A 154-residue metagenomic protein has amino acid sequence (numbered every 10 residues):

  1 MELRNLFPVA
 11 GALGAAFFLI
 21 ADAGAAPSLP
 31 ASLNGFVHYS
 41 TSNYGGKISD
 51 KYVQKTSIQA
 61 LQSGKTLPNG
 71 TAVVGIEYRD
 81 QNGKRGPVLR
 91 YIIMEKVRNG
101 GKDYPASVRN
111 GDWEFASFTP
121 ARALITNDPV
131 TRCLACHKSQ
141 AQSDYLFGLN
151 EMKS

Functional and structural regions predicted by a protein language model:
M1-A10, Y91: Bacterial N-terminal signal peptides that target proteins for export
A10-F18: Bacterial N-terminal signal peptides
A21-A25: Boundary at the C-terminal end of the N-terminal hydrophobic targeting segment
A26-K47, S63-S154: Sequence context surrounding c-type heme c attachment/ligation sites in exported
K47-I58: Short, structured beta-strand/loop micro-motifs enriched in basic residues and often containing a Trp
